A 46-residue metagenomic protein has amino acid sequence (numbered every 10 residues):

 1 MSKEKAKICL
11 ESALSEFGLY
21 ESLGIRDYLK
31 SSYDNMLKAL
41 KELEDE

Functional and structural regions predicted by a protein language model:
M1-A6: Short, charge/polar-rich alpha-helical segments
I8-E46: Short, charge-rich amphipathic interface segments used for partner binding and complex assembly
